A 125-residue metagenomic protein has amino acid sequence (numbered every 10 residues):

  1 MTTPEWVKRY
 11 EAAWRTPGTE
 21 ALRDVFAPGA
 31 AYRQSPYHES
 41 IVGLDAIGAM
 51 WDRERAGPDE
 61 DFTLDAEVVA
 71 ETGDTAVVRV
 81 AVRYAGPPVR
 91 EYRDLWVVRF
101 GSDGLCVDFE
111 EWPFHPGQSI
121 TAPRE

Functional and structural regions predicted by a protein language model:
M1-G18: Short, aromatic-enriched amphipathic alpha-helices that serve as compact interaction elements
E11, P36, V68-A70: Structured beta->alpha junctions
T16-A31: Short, well-ordered alpha-helical segments enriched in acidic and aromatic residues
A31-V42, G57, W112: A short gly/proline-enriched turn/hairpin at secondary-structure junctions
G48-E125: A beta-strand edge to alpha-helix "cap/lid" segment located at domain peripheries
